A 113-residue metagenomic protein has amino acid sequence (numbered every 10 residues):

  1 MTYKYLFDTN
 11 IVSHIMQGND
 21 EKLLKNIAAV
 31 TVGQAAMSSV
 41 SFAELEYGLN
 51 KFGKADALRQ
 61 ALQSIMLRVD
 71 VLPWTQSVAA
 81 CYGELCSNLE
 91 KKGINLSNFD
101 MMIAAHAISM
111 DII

Functional and structural regions predicted by a protein language model:
M1-M37, L49-S64: Short, well-structured N-terminal submotif of metal-dependent ribonuclease cores
Y3, D70-I113: Active-site neighborhoods of divalent-metal-dependent phosphate/nucleic-acid chemistry enzymes
D8-T9, L23, L45, Y82 (+1 more regions): Generic structural signal for small/hydrophobic residues in well-ordered secondary structure, especially within
V12-S13, A43-E46, L72: Nucleotide phosphate-binding site architecture
H14, Y47, A80-E84: Generic alpha-helical structural context detector
K25-A29, Q60-L67, A80, E84-S87 (+1 more regions): Replace "anionic and nucleotidyl ligands
V32-Q34, R68, D111: A generic structural signal for alpha->beta connector loops
